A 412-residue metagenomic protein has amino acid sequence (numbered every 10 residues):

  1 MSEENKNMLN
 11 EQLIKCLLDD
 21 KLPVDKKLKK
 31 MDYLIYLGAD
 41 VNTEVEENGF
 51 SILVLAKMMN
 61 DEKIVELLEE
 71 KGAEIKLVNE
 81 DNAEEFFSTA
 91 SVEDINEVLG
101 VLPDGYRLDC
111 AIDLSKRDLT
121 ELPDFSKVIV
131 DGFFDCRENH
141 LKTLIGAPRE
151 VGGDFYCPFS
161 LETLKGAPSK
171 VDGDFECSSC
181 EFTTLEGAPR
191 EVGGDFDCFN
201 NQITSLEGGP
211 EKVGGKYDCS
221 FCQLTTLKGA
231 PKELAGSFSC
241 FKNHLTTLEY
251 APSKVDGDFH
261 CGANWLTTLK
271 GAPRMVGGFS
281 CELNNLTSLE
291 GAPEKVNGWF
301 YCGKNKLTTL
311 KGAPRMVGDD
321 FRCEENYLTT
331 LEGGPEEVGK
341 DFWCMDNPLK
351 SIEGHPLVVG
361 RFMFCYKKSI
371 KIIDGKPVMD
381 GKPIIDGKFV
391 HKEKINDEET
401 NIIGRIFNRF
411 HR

Functional and structural regions predicted by a protein language model:
L9, N48-G49: Start-of-repeat signature of ankyrin repeats
K15-K27, V54-D61: Ankyrin repeat A-helix N-terminal signature
M31-D40, E66-E74: Ankyrin repeat domain, specifically the short helix-to-loop turn at the C-terminus of the second helix of each repeat
V41-V45, L77-V78: Ankyrin repeat boundary signal
F50-N79, G334-P335, D341-N408: Leucine-rich solenoid repeat scaffolds
N79-R107, S115, G381-P383, G387-E393 (+1 more regions): The feature captures the LRR N-terminal capping module
C110-D118, V130-L141, G153-L161, G173-F182 (+9 more regions): Concave beta-strand-loop units of leucine-rich repeat
L122, L144, L164-A167, L185-A188 (+9 more regions): Canonical leucine-rich repeat
